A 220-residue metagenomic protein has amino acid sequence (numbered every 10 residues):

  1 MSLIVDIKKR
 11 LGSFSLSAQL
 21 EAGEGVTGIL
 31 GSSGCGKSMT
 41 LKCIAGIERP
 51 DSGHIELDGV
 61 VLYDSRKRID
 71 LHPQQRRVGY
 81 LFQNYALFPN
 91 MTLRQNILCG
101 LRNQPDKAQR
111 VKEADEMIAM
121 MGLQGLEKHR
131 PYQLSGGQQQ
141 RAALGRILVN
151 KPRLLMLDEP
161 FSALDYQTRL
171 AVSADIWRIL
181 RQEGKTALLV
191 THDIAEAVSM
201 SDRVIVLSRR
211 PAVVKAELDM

Functional and structural regions predicted by a protein language model:
V60-S65, P105-L126, R178: Conserved ABC ATPase "signature" region
M91-G100: Short coil-to-helix segment of the ABC ATPase nucleotide-binding domain corresponding to the Q-loop/switch region
R130-L134, Q138: Conserved ABC ATPase signature
L144: Hydrophobic anchor residue at the start of the ABC signature
V149-R153: A short, proline-enriched helix->beta-strand linker immediately N-terminal to the Walker B motif in ABC-type P-loop
L155-D158: Catalytic Walker B motif of ABC-type/P-loop ATPase nucleotide-binding domains
R169-E183: Helical segment within the ABC ATPase nucleotide-binding domain
